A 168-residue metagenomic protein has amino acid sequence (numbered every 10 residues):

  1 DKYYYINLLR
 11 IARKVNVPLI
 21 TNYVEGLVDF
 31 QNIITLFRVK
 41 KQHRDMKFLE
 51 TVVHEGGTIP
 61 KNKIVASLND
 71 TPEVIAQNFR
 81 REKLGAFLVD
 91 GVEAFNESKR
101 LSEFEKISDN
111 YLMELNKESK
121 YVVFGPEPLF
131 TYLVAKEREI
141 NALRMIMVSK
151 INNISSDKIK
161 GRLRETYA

Functional and structural regions predicted by a protein language model:
D1-A168: Extended alpha-helical surfaces
